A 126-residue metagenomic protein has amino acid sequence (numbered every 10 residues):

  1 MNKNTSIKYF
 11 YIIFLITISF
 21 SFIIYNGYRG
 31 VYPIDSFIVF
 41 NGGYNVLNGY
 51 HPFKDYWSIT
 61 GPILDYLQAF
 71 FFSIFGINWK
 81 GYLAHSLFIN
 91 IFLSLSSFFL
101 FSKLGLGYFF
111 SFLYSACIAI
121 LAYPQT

Functional and structural regions predicted by a protein language model:
M1-I23: Start-transfer (signal-anchor) and selected internal transmembrane alpha helices of multi-pass inner/ER membrane
M1-I7, F53, S102-L104: Membrane-interface junctions at the ends of membrane-embedded or membrane-associated helices
G27-G42, D55-Q68, I77-K80: Extracytoplasmic catalytic/substrate-binding loops of multi-pass membrane glycan-assembly enzymes
G43-P52: Luminal/periplasmic active-site loops of membrane-embedded glycosylation enzymes
Y56, T60, F71, G81-F88 (+1 more regions): Membrane-embedded glycan-lipid processing machinery
W79, L93, F112-T126: Aromatic- and kink-enriched transmembrane "portal" helix at the membrane-lumen/periplasm boundary that abuts
A84-Y108, L113: Transmembrane-helix motifs of polytopic, lipid-linked glycan transferases
